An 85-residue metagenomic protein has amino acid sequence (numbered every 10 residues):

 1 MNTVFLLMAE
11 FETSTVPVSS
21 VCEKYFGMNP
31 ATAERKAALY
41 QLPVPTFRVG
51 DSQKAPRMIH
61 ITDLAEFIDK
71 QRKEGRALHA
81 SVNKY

Functional and structural regions predicted by a protein language model:
N2-T3, L64: Serine/threonine-rich low-complexity intrinsically disordered regions
T3-K36, K70: Polyanion-binding surface elements
A9-S14, L42-P45, I61, F67 (+1 more regions): Low-complexity, intrinsically disordered/propeptide-like segments
S20, D63-L64: Short, well-ordered alpha-helical scaffold segment located in the soluble/lumenal catalytic or ligand-binding core
Y25-M58, E74, H79-Y85: Major-groove DNA-recognition helix of helix-turn-helix-type DNA-binding domains
L64-A77: C-terminal structural segments of small proteins and small subunits
